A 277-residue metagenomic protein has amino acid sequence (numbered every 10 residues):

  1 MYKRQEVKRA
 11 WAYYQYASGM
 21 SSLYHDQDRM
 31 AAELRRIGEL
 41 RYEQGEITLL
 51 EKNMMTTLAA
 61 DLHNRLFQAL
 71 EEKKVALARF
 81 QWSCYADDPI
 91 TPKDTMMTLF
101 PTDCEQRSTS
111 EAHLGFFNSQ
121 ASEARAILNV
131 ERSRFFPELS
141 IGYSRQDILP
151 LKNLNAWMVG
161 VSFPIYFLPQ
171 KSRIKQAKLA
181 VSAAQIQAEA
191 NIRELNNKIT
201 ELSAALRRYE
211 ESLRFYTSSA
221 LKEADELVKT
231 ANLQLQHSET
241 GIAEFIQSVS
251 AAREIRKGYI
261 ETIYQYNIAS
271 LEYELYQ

Functional and structural regions predicted by a protein language model:
M1-Y2: Short, small-residue-biased leader/transition segments that mark boundaries at the very start of proteins
Q5-E111, L202, Y209, A252: Periplasmic alpha-helical coiled-coil/stalk elements that build and connect Gram-negative outer-membrane
E6-Y24, A31, L40, A76 (+3 more regions): Amphipathic alpha-helical coiled-coil segments
M54-R65, M97-C104, V130-L151, E189-L202 (+1 more regions): A short, terminal or domain-edge coil/loop segment
S108-K175, L179-Q185, N197, L275: A small-residue-enriched
